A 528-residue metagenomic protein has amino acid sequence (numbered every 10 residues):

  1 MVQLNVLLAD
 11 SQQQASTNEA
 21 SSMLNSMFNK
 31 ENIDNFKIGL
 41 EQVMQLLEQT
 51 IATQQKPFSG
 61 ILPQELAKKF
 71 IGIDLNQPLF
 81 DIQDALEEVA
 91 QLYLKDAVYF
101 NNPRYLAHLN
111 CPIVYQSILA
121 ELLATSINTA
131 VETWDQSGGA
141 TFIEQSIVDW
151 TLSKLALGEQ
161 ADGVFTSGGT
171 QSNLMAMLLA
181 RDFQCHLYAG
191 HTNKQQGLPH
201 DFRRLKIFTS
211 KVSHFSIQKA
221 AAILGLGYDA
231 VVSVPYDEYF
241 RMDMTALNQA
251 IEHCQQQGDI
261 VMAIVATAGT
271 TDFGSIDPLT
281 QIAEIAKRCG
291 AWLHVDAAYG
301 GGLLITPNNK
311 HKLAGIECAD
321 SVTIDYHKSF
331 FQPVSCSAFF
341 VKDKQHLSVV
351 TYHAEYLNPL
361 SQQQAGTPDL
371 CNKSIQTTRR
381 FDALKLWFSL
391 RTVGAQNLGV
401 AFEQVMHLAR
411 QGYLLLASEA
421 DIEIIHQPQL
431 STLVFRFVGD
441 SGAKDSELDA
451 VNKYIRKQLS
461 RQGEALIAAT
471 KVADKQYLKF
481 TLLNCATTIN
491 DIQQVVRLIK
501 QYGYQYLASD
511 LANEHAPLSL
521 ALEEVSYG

Functional and structural regions predicted by a protein language model:
V2-Q160, R461, A465, Q476 (+3 more regions): N-terminal entrance/gating region of PLP-dependent enzymes' catalytic architecture
G139, S172, L179-Q345: Conserved PLP-enzyme active-site core in the AAT-like
L152-L179, V232-V234: Short loop-beta-helix segment that forms the pyridoxal 5′-phosphate
E159-Q160, F202, H426-S431, K471-K475: Short Gly/Ser/Thr- and Asp/Glu-enriched loop/turn motifs at secondary-structure junctions
A161, A420-I424, E464-A469: A short linear hydrophobic-aromatic micro-motif
A314-E419: Active-site C-terminal subdomain of aminotransferase-like
E423-L459: Conserved PLP-binding catalytic core of the aspartate aminotransferase-like
V472-G528: PLP-dependent enzyme catalytic core of the Aspartate aminotransferase-like
